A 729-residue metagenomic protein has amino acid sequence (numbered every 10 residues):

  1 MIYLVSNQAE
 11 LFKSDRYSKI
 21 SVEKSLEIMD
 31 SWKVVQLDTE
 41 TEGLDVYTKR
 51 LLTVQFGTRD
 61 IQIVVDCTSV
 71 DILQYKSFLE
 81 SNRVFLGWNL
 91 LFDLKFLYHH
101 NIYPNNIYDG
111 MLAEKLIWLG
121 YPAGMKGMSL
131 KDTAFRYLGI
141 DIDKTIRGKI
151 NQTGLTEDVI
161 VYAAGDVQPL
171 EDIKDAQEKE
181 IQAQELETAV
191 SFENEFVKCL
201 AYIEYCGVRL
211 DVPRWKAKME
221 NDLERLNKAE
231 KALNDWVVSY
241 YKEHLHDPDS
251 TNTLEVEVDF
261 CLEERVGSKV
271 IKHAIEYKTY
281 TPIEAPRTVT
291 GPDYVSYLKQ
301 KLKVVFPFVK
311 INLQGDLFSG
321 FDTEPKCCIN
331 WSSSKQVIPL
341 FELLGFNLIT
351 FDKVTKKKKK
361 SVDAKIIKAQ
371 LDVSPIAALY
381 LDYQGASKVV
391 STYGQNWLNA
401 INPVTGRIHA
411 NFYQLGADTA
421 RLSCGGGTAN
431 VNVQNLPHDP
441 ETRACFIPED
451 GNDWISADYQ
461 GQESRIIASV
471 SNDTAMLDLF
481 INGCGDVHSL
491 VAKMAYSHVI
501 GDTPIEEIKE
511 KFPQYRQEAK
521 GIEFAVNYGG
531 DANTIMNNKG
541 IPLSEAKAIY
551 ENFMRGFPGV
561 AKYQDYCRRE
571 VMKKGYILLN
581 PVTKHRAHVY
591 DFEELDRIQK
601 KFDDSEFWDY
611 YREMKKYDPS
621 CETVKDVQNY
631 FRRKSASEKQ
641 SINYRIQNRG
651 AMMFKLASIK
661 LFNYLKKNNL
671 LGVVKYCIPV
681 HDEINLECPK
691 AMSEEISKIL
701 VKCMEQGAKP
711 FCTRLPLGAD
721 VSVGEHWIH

Functional and structural regions predicted by a protein language model:
M1-T39: N-terminal accessory regions of nucleic-acid-interacting proteins
I2-Y17, D45-Q182, V190-L200, H488-Y496 (+1 more regions): Active-site-proximal helix-loop-helix substrate-binding element of RNase H-like nuclease domains
F12-S14, T39-T41, K49-R50, Q55-R59 (+3 more regions): Acidic, glycine-rich two-metal-ion catalytic cores of nucleic acid-processing enzymes
V35-D38, I107-Y108, L210, W454-D458: Short hydrophobic beta-strand that contains or immediately precedes a catalytic carboxylate
P104-I107, D143, G148-L317, C328 (+1 more regions): Mixed-charge, glycine-rich, non-catalytic linkers/tails in nucleic-acid processing enzymes
I117-L119, E171, Y202-L226, I467 (+3 more regions): Catalytic palm subdomain of template-directed nucleic-acid polymerases, centered on the conserved carboxylate motif
I140, Y162-D175, A183-L210, D259 (+6 more regions): Core structural elements
E171, A217-E255, D259, F553-R569 (+1 more regions): Polymerase palm active-site segment centered on the conserved acidic dipeptide of motif C
